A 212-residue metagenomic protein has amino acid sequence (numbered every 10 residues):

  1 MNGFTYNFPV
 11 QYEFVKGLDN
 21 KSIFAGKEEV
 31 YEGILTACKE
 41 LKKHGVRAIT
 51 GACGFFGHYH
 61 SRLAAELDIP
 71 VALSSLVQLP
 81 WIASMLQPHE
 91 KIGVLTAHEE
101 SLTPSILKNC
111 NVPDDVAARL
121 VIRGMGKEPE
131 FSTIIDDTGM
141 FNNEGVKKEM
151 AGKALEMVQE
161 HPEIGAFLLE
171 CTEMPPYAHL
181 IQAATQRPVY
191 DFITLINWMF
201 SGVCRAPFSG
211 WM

Functional and structural regions predicted by a protein language model:
M1-Y31, H98-S101, S105-F141: N-terminal glycine-rich anion-binding loop in soluble enzyme alpha/beta folds
Y6-A52, R62-A65, M157, E163 (+3 more regions): Metallocofactor- and cofactor-centric catalytic cores in central/energy metabolism, strongly enriched
A48-H60, A72-Q78, A97-S101, E170-P176 (+1 more regions): Gly/Ser/Thr-rich loops at beta-strand to alpha-helix junctions that form or flank small-molecule/cofactor-binding
R62-L86, Q182-M199: Short, acidic/small-residue loops that bind anionic groups at enzyme active sites
E90-L95: Conserved beta-strand elements of the Class I
G145-E163, P176: A short, acidic, amphipathic alpha-helical segment used as a generic capping/interface helix at domain edges
P162-Q186: C-terminal structured interaction module
E170, M174-P176, Y190-M212: C-terminal functional extensions of proteins
